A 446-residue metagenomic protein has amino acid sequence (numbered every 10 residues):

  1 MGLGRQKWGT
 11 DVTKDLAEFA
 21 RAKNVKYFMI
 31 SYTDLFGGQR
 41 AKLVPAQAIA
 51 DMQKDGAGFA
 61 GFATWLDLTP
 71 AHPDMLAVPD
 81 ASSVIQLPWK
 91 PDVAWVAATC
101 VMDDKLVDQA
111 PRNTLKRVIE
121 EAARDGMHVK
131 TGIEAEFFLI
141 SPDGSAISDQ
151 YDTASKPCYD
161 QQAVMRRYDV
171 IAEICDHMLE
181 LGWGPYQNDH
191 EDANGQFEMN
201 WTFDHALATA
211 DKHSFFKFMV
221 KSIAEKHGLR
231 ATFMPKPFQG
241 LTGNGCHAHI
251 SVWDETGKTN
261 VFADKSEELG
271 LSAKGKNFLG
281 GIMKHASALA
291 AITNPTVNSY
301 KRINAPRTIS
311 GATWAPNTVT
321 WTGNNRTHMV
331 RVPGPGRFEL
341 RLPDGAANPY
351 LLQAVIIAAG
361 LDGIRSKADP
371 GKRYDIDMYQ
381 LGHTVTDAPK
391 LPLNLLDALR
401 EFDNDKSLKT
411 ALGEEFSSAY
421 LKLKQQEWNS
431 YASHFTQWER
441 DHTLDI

Functional and structural regions predicted by a protein language model:
G2-I446: Glycine-rich, acidic/polar active-site loops that bind/position phosphate-bearing ligands
